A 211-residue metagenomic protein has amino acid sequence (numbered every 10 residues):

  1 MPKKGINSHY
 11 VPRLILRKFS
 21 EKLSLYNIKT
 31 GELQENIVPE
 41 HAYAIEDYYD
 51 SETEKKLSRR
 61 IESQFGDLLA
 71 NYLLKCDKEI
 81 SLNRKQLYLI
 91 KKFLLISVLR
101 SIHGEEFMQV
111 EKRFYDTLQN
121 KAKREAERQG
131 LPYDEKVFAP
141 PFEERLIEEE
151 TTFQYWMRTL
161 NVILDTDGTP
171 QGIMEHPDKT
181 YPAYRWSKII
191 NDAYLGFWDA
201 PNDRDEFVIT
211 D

Functional and structural regions predicted by a protein language model:
M1-D211: Alpha-helical structural context detector biased toward long hydrophobic helices
